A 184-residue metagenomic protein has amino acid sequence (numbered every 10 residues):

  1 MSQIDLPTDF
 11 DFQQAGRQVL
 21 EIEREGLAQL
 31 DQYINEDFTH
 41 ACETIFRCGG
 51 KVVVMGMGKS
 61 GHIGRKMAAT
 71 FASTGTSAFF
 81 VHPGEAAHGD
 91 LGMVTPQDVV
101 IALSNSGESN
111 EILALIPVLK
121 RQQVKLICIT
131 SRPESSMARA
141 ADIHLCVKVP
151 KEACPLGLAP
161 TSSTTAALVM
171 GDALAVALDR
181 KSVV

Functional and structural regions predicted by a protein language model:
S2, F10-R47: An N-terminal, well-structured beta->alpha segment
T8, A15-Q18, G56, S163: Residues at the start of alpha-helices and the adjacent loop-to-helix junctions
T8-D11, Y33-D37, H82-A86, G107: Short secondary-structure boundary/capping elements
A15, I22-E25, H40, I63 (+3 more regions): Residues within well-formed alpha-helices
G50-V169, A175-L178: Glycine-rich phosphate-binding loops that contact phosphosugars or nucleotide phosphates
V183-V184: Conserved small/polar residues in nucleotide/adenosyl-binding loops
